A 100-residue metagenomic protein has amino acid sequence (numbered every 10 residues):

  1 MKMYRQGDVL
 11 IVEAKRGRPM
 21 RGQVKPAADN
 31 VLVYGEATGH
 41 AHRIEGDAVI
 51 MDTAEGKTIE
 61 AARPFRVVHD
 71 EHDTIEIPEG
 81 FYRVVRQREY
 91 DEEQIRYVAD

Functional and structural regions predicted by a protein language model:
M1-V68: Long, low-hydrophobicity ectodomains and other hydrophilic envelope-associated domains
E55-D100: Short, compact, well-ordered microdomains
